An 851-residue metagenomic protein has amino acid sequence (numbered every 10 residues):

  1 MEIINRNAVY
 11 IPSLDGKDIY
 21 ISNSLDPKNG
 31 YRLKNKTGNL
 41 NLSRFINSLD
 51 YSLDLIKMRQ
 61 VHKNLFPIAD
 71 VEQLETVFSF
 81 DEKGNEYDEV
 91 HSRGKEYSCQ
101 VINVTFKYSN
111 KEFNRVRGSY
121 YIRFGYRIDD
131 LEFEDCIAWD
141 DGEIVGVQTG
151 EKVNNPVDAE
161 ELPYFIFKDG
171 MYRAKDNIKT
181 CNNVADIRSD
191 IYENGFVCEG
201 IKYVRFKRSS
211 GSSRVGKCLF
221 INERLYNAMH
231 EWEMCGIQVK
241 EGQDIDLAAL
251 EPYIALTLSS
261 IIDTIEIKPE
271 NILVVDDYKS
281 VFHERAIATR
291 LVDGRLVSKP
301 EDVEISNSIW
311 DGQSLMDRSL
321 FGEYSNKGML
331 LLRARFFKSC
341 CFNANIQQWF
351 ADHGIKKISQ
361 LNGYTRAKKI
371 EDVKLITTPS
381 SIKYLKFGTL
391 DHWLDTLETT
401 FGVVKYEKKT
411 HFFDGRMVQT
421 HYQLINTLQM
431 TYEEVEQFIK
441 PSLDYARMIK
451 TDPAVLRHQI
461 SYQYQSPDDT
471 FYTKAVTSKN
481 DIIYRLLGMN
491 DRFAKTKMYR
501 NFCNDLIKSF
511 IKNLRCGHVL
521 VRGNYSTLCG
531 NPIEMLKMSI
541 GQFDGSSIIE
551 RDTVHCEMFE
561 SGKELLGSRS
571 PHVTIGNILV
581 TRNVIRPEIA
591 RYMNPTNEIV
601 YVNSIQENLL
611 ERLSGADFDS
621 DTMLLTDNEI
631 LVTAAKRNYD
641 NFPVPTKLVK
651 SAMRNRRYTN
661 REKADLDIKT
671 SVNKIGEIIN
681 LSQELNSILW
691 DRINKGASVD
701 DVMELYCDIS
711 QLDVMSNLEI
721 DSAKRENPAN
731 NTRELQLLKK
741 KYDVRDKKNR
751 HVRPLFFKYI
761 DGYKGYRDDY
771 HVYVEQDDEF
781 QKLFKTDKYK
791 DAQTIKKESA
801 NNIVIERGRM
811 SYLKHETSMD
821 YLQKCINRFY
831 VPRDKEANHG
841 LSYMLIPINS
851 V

Functional and structural regions predicted by a protein language model:
M1-S614, V632-T633, P645, R654-V851: Conserved small-residue
L566-S568, M623-T626: Short hydrophobic-aromatic micro-motifs
R612, L625-N641: Short active-site loop/helix that positions an aromatic residue
D640-S651: ASCE P-loop NTPase helicase motor core
